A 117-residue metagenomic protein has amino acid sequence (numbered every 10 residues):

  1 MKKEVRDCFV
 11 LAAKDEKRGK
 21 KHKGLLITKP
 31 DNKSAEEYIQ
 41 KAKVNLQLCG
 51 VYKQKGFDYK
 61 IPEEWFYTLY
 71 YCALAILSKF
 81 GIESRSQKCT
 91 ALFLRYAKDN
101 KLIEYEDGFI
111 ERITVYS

Functional and structural regions predicted by a protein language model:
M1-S117: Terminal alpha-helical segments
